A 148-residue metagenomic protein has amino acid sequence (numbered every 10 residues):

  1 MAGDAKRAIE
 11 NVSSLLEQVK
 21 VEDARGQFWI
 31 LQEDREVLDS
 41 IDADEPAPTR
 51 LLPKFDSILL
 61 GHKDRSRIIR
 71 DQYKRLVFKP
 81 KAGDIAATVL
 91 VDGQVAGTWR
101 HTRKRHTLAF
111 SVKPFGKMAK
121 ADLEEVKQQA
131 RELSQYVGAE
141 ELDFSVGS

Functional and structural regions predicted by a protein language model:
M1-S148: Long, charged, low-complexity, helical-prone intrinsically disordered regions
